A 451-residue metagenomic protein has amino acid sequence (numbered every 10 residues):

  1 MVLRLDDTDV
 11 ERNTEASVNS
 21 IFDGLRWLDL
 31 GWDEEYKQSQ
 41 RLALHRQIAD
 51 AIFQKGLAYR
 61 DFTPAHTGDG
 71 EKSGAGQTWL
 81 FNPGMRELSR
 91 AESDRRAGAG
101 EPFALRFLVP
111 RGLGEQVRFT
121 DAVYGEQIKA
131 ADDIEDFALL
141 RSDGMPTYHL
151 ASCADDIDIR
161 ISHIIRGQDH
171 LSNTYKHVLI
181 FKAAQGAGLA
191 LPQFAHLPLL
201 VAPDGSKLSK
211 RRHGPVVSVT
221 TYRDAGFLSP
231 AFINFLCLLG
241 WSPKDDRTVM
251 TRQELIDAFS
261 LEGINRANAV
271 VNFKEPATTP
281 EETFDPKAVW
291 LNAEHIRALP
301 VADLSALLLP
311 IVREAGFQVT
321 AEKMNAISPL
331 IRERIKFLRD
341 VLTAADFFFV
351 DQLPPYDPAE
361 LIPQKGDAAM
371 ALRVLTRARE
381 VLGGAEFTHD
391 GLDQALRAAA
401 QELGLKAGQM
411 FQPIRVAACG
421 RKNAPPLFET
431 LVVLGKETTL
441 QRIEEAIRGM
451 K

Functional and structural regions predicted by a protein language model:
M1-W79, P83, N173-I180, A184-L189 (+1 more regions): N-terminal Rossmann-like or analogous alpha/beta NTP/dinucleotide-binding catalytic cores that position adenine
L3, R60, P64-H196, V201-R211 (+2 more regions): Active-site cores that bind ATP or allylic diphosphates and position pyrophosphate for catalysis
L3-D7, I159-I165, V217-S218, A395-R397 (+1 more regions): Glycine- and acidic
V10, A184-A187, Q193-P355, C419-K451: Catalytic adenosine-cofactor/nucleotide-binding cores of aminoacyl-tRNA synthetases and other
I21, I52, G56, F107 (+7 more regions): Residue-level signal for inorganic ion chemistry
L25-D29, F53-R60, A75, R111 (+6 more regions): A generic secondary-structure signal for well-formed alpha-helical elements
N325-D390, Q394: Aromatic-anchored, charged helix-turn/loop surface patch used as a conserved interaction hotspot
T388-V433, I447: Helix-rich, typically C-terminal accessory recognition domains appended to large enzymatic cores
